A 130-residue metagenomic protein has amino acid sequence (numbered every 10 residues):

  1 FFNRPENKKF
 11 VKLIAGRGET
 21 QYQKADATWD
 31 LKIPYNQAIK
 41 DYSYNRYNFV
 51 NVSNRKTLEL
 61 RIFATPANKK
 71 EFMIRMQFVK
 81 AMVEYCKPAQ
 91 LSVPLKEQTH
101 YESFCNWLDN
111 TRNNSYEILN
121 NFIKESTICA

Functional and structural regions predicted by a protein language model:
F1-A130: C-terminal accessory/tail domains of diverse enzymes
